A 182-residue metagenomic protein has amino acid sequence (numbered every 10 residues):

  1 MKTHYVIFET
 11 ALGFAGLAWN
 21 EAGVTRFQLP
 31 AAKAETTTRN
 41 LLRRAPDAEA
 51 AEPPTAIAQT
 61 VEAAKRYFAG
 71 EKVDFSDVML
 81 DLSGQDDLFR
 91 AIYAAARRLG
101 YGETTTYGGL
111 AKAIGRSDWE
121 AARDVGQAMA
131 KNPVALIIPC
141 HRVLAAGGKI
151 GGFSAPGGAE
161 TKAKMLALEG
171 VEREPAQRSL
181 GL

Functional and structural regions predicted by a protein language model:
M1-D118, L168-L182: Basic nucleic-acid-binding alpha-helical/helix-turn surface characteristic of O6-alkylguanine DNA
K33-A34, A121, G157-T161: Short acidic-hydrophobic sequence patches enriched in Asp/Glu that either
W119-A135: Regulatory, non-catalytic segments
I137-V143: Short Lys/Arg-enriched helix C-cap and helix-to-coil transition segments that create basic nucleic-acid-contact patches
A146-L182: …primarily DNA-binding HTH/wHTH and HhH modules…
